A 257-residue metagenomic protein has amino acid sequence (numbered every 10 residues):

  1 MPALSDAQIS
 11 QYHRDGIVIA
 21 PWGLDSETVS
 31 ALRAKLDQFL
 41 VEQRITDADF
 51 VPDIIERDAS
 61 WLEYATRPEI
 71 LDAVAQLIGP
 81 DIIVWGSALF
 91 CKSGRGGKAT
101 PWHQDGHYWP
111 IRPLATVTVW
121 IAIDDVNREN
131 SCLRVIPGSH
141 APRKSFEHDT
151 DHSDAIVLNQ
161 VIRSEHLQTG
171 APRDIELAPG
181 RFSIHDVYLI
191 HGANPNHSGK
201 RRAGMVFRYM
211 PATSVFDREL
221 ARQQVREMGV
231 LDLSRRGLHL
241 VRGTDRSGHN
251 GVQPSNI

Functional and structural regions predicted by a protein language model:
M1-I111, H148, L220-R222, V230-L231 (+1 more regions): Non-heme Fe(II)-dependent double-stranded beta-helix
E42, F182, Y188-I257: Non-heme Fe(II)/2-oxoglutarate
A88, Q104, I121-D125, P137: Short, structured patches in soluble enzyme cores that scaffold and shape functional sites
G94, I136-R143, R202, R208-T213: Short edge-strand/loop segments of extracellular domains
Q104, S153, V157-T169, G199-R201 (+1 more regions): Short, surface-exposed loop/helix-turn segments at secondary-structure junctions that function as lids/hinges flanking
Q104-T116, G170-A171, L177, K200-R201: A short beta-loop-beta micro-motif enriched in histidine and acidic residues
P110-R128, E176, I184, R208-P211: Short, conserved beta-strand element in jelly-roll/cupin
R128-N194: Double-stranded beta-helix
